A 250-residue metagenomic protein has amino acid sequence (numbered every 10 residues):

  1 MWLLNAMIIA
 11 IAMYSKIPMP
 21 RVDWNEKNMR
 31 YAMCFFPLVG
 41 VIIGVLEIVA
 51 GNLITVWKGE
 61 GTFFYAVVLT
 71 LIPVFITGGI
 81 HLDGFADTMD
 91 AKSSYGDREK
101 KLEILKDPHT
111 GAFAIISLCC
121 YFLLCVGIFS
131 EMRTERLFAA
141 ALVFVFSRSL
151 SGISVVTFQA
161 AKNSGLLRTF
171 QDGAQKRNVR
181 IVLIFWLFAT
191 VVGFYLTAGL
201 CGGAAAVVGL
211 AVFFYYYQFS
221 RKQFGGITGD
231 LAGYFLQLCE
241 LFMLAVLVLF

Functional and structural regions predicted by a protein language model:
M1-G78, K92, G96-K100, D107-F250: Hydrophobic alpha-helical transmembrane segments
H81: Histidine-centered active-site/metal-ligand motif
